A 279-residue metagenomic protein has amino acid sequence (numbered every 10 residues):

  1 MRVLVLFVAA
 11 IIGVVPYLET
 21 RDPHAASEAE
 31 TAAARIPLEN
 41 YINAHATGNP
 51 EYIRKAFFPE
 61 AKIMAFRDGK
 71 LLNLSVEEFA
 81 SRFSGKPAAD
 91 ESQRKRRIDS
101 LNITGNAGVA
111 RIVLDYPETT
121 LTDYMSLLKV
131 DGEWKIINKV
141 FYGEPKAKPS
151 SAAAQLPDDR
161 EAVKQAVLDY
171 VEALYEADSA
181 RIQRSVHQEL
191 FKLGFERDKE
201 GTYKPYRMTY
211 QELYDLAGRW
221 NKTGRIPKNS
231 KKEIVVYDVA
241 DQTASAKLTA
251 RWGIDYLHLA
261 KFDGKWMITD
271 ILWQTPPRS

Functional and structural regions predicted by a protein language model:
R2-F7, L127: Sec-dependent signal peptide recognition, specifically the positively charged N-region followed immediately by
V5-V15: Bacterial N-terminal signal peptides
V15-E51, K55, G143-A180, R184: Short, low-complexity N-terminal intrinsically disordered segments enriched in polar/charged residues
Y41, I53, A61, A110 (+6 more regions): Hydrophobic pocket/interface hotspot
F57-P59, R67-D68, L114-Y116, M125-D131 (+6 more regions): A mature extracytoplasmic/lumenal domain signature
K62-R67, L72-T120, F191, E196 (+1 more regions): Surface-exposed, charged secondary-structure patches
L71-N73, W134-I136, T202-R207, W266-T269: Tryptophan-centered short beta-strand motifs
V109, T120-K148, S245, I254-S279: Short beta-strand edge/turn micro-motifs at domain boundaries
